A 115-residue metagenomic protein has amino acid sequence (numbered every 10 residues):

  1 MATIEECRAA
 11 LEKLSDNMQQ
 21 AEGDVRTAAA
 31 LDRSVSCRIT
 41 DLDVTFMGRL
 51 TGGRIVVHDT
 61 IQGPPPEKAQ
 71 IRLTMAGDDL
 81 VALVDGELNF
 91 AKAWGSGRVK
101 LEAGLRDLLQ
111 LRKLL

Functional and structural regions predicted by a protein language model:
M1-L115: Feature captures hydrophobic
